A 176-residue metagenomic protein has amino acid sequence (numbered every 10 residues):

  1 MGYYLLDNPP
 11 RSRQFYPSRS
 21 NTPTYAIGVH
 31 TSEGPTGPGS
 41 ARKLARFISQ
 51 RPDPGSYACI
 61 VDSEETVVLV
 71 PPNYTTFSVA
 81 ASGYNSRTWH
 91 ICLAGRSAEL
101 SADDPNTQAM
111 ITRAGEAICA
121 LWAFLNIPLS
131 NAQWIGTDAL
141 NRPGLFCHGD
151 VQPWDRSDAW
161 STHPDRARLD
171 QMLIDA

Functional and structural regions predicted by a protein language model:
M1-N85, D158: N-terminal catalytic cores of peptidoglycan-degrading enzymes
M1-P10, Y16-N21, S97-A176: Basic/polar, cationic surfaces and motifs that engage anionic cell-wall and phosphate/carboxylate ligands
A26, T88-H90, G144-F146: Structural preference for beta-strand elements that scaffold enzyme active sites
S32-E33, Y84-L100, C119, D150: Cell-envelope and extracellular/periplasmic
S49-D53, A81-G83, H90-I91, T112-G115 (+2 more regions): Short, surface-exposed linear patches
A58-S63, W89-I91, L121-L125: Short C-terminal domain-edge/linker segments immediately following a structured domain
